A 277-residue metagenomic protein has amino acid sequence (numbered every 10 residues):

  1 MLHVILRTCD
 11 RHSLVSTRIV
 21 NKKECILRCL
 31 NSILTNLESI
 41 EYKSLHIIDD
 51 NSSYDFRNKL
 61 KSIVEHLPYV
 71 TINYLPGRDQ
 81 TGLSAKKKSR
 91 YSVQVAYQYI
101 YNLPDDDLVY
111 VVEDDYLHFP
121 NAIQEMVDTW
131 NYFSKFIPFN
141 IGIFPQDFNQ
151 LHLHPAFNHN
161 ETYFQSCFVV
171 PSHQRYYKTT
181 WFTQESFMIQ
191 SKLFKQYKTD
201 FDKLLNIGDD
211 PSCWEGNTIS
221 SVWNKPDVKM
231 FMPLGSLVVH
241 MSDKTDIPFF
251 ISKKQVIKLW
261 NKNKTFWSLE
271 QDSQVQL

Functional and structural regions predicted by a protein language model:
M1-T35: N-proximal low-complexity "stem/linker" segments adjacent to membrane-targeting elements
L2, N36-H46: Short loop->beta transition adjacent to catalytic acidic/histidine clusters or analogous donor-positioning motifs
H12-E24, T81-K87, D202-D210: Short, flexible/disordered intra-domain loops and linkers
D49-D50: Acidic ATP/Mg2+-coordinating residue in the GHKL
S53-D106: Active-site-proximal specificity loops/subdomain of glycosyltransferases
D106-L117: Short beta-strand-to-loop acidic/aromatic patch adjacent to the donor-nucleotide binding site
F119-D202: Conserved catalytic core of nucleotide-sugar-dependent glycosyltransferases
T180, I189-L277: C-terminal catalytic/acceptor-binding lobe
